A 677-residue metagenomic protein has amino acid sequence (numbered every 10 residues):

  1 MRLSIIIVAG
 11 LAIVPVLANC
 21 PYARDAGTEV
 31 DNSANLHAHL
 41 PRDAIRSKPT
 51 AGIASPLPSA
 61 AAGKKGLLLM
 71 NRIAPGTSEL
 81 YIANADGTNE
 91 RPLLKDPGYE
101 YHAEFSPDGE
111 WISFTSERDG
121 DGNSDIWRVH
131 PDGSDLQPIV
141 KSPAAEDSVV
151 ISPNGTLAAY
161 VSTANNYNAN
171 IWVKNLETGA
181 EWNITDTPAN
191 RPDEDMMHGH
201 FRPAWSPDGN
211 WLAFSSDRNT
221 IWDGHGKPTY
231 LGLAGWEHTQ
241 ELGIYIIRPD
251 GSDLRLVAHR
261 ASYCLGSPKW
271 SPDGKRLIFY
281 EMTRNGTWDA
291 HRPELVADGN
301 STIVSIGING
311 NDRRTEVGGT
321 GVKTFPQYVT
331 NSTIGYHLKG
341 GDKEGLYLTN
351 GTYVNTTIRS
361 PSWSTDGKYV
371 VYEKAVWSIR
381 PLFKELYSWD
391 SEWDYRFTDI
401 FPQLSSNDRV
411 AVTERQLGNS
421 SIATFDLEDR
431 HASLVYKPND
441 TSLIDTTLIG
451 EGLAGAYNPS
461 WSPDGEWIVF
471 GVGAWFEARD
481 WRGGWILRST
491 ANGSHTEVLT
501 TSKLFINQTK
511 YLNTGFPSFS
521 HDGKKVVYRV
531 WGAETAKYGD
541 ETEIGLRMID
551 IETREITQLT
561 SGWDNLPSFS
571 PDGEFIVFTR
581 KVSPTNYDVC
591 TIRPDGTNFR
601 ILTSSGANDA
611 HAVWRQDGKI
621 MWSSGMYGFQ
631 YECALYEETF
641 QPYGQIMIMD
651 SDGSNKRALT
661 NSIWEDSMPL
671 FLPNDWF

Functional and structural regions predicted by a protein language model:
M1-C20: Fungal secretory targeting signals
A18-R24, E29-T50: Fungal extracellular Ser/Thr-rich, low-complexity intrinsically disordered regions
H37-K95, F105, T333, G351 (+4 more regions): An edge-strand/N-cap motif at the start of beta-rich repeat modules
A62-K64, P107-D108, P153-N154, P207-D208 (+9 more regions): Residue-level detector of Asp-centered blade-edge/turn motifs that repeat once per structural unit in beta-propeller
L68, I112, G155-A158, L212 (+8 more regions): Hydrophobic beta-strand positions that form the internal "hydrophobic ladder" of WD40/Gbeta-like beta-propeller blades
R72-E79, L94-Y99, T115-I126, V140-A145 (+22 more regions): A flexible loop/linker signature enriched in serine peptidases of the S9 family
N84-T88, H130-S134, N175-G179, R248-S252 (+8 more regions): Short loop/turn segments that connect beta-strands within beta-propeller blades
